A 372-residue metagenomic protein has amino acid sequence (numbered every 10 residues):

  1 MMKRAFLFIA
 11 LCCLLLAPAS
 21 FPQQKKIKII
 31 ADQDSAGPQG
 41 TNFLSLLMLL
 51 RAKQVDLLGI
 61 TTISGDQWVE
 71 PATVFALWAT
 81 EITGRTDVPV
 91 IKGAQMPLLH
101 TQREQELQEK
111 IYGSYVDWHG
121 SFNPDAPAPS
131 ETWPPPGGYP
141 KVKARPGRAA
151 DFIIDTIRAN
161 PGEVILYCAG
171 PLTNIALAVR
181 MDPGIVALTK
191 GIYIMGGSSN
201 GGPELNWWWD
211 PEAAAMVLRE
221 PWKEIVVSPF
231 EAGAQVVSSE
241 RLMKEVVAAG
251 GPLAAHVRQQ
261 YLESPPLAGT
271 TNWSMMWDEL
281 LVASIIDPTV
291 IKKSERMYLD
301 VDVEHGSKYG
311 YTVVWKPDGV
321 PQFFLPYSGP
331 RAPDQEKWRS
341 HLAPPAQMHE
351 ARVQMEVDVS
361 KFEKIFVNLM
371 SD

Functional and structural regions predicted by a protein language model:
M1-I9: Bacterial N-terminal signal peptides that target proteins for export
F8-A17: Bacterial N-terminal signal peptides
P18, P22-Q24: Boundary at the C-terminal end of the N-terminal hydrophobic targeting segment
Q24-T86, N123-R241: Active-site histidine-anchored catalytic micro-motif
K25-I27, L47-A52, D56, W208 (+3 more regions): Conformational coupling and interaction surfaces
Q67-V74, L98-L99, S198-G202, D300-V320: Short, mixed-charge aromatic SLiMs
V88-P140: Surface-exposed loop and adjacent secondary-structure segments within mature catalytic domains
E104-G113, E204-W209, L242: Short, surface-exposed amphipathic charged segments that create phosphate/polyanion-binding patches used for binding
